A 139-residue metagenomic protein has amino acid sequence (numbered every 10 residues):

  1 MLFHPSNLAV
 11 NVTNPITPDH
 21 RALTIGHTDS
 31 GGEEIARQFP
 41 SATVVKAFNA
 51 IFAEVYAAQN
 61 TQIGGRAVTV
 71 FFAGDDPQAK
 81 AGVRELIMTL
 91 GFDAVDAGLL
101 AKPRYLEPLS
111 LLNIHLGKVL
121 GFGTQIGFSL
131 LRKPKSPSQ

Functional and structural regions predicted by a protein language model:
M1: A glycine- and small/hydrophobic-rich beta-loop-beta segment that serves as a flexible "lid/hinge" or phosphate-binding
H4-L8, V12-Q62: Rossmann-fold NAD(P)-binding glycine/threonine-rich loop
G65-Q139: Active-site-lining helix/loop region of Rossmann-like oxidoreductase modules
